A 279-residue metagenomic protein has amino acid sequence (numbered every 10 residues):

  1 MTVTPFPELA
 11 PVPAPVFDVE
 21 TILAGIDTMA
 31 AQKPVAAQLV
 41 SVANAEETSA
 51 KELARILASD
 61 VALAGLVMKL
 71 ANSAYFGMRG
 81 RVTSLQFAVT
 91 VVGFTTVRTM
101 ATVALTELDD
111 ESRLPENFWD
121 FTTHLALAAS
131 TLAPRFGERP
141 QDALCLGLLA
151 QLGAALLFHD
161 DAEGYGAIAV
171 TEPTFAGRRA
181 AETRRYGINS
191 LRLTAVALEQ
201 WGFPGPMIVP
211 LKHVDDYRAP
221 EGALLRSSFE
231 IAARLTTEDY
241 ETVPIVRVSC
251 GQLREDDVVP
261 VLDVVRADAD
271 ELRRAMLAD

Functional and structural regions predicted by a protein language model:
M1-G164, A176-I245, D279: Conserved alpha-helical "signature site" that marks functionally important helical segments or helix/loop junctions
Y165-A169: Helix-termination/interfacial motifs at the ends of transmembrane alpha-helices
E172-P173: GAF sensory/regulatory domain recognition with acknowledged cross-activation on helical regulatory dimers
V243, V248, E255-D279: Acidic, carboxylate-rich catalytic segments that either coordinate divalent cations
